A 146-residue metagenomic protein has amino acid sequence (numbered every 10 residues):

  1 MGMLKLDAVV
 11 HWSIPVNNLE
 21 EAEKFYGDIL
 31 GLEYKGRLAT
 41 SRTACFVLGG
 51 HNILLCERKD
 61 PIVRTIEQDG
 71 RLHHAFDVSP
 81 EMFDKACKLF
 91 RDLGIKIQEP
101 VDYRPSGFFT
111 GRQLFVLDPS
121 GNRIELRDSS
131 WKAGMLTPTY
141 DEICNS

Functional and structural regions predicted by a protein language model:
M1-E20, H74, S130-S146: N-terminal beta-strand motif that seeds the catalytic metal site of vicinal oxygen chelate
K5-A8, E67-R71, F108: Short glycine-enriched loop/turn motifs at secondary-structure junctions
S13-L54: Core segments of cupin and vicinal oxygen chelate
V16-E20, H74-R123, G134: Vicinal oxygen chelate
E33-L38, D102-P105, D128-G134: Conserved catalytic-core motifs of GNAT/GCN5-like acyltransferases
L54-C56, E125: Conserved beta-strand in the GNAT
I62-S79: Helix-adjacent hinge/juxtasegments
